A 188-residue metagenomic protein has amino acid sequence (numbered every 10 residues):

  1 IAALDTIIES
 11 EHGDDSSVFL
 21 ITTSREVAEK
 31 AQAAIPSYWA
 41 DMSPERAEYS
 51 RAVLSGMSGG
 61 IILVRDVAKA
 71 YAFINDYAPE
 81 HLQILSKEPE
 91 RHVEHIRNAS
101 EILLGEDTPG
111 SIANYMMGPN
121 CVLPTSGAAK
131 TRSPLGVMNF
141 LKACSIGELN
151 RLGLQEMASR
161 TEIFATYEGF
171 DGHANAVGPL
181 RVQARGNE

Functional and structural regions predicted by a protein language model:
I1-A68: ALDH superfamily catalytic-core signature
A2-D5, T23, V27-I35, D66-K69 (+6 more regions): General structural feature for long, well-ordered alpha-helical segments within catalytic domains of soluble enzymes
S50-R51, Y71, Y115-M116: A short alpha-helix capping/helix-coil boundary motif
N75-E188: C-terminal core of ALDH-fold dehydrogenases
